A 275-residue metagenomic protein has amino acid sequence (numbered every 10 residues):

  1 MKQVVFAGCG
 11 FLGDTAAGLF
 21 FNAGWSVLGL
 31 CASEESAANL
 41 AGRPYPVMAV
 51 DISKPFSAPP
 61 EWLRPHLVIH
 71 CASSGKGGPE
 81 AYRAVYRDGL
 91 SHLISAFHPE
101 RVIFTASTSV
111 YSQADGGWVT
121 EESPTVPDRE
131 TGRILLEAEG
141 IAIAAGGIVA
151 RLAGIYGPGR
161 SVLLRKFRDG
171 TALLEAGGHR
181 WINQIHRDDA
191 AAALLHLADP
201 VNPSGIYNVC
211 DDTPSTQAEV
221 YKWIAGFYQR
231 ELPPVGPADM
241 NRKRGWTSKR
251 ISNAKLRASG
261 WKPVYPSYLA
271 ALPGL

Functional and structural regions predicted by a protein language model:
G13-D14: N-terminal Rossmann-fold NAD(P) dinucleotide-binding loop
R43-P65: Conserved Rossmann-fold cofactor-binding substructure of NAD(P)-dependent oxidoreductases
P46-S53, R244-L275: C-terminal amphipathic/interface module of NAD(P)-dependent oxidoreductases and related NAD-binding regulators
E61-I103, G140: NAD(P)-cofactor binding segment of oxidoreductase domains
S91-D128: Conserved Rossmann-fold NAD(P)-dependent oxidoreductase catalytic core, especially the SDR/UDP-sugar
E137-P158: Conserved beta-loop-beta element that borders a ligand/cofactor-binding pocket
L152-I155, R160-R165, L174-A198, G205: Substrate-positioning beta->alpha
A193, P200-T247: Mid/C-terminal beta-alpha module of Rossmann-like enzyme folds, strongest in SDR-family dehydrogenases/epimerases
